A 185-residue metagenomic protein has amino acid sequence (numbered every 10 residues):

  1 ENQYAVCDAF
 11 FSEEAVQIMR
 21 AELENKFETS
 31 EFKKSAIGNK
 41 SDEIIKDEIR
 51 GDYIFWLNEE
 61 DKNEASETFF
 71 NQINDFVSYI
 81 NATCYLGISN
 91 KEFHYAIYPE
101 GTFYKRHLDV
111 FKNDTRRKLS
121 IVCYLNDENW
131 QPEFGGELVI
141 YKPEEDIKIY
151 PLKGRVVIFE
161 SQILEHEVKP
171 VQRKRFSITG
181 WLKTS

Functional and structural regions predicted by a protein language model:
E1-Y79, T83: Non-heme Fe(II)/2-oxoglutarate
Y4, I88-N90, E133-G135: Short secondary-structure junction motifs
V6, H94, S120, S177: Amphipathic alpha-helical recognition patches that constitute DNA-binding helices
K62, Y95-K112: Conserved short histidine dyad/triad with adjacent acidic residue
N71, A82-I88, V110-T115: Short, conserved, surface-exposed binding loops centered on an aromatic residue
L86-A96: A short coil-to-beta-strand element that immediately follows conserved catalytic motifs
K112, R117, N126-S185: Catalytic core of Fe(II)/2-oxoglutarate
